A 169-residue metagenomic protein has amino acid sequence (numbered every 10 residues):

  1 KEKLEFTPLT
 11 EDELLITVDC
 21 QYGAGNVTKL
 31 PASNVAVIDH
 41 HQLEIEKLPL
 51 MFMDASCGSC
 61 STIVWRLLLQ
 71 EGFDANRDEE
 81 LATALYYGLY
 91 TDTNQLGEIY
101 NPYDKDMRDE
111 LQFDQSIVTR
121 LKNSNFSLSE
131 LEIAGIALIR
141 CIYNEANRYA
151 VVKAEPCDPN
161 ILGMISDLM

Functional and structural regions predicted by a protein language model:
K1, I45-L168: A structured phosphate/pyrophosphate-recognition subdomain
E2-L50: Active-site cofactor/cluster-binding pocket
